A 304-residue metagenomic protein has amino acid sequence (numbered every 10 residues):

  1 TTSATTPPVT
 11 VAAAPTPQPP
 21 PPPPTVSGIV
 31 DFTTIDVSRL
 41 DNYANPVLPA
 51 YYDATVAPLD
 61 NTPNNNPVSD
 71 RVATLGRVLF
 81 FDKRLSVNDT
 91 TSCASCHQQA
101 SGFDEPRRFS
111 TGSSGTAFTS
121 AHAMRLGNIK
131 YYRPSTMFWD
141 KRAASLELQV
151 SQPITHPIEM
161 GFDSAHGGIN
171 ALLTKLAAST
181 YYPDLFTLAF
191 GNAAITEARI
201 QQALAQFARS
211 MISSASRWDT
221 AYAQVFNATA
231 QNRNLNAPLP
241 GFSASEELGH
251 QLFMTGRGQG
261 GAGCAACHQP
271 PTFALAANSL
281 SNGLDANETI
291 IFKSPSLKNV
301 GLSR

Functional and structural regions predicted by a protein language model:
T2, P7-R304: Periplasmic c-type cytochrome electron-transfer domains
